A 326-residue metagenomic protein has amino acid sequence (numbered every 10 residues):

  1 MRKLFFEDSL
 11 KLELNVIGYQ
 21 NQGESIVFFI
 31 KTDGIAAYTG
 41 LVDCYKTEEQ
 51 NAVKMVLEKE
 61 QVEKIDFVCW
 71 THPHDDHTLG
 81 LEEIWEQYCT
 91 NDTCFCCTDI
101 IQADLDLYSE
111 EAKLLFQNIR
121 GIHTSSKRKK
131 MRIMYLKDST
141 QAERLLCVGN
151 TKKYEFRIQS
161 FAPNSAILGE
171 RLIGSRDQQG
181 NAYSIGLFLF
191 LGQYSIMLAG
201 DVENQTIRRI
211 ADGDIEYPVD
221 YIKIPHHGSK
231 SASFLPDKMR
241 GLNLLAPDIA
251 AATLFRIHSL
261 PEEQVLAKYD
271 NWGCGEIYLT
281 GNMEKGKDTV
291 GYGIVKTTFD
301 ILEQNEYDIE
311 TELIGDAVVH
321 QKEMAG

Functional and structural regions predicted by a protein language model:
M1-K64, K130-Y221, G293-G326: Core dinuclear metal-dependent hydrolase active-site scaffold
I17, V42-Y45, W70-P73, T98-I100 (+6 more regions): Active-site-proximal beta-strand/loop segments in catalytic clefts of secreted hydrolases
Q22, E48, P73-L79, Q102-D104 (+4 more regions): Active-site environment of divalent metal-dependent phosphoester hydrolases
A37-Y38, T47-C97, D212-K230, N243-D248: Active-site metal-binding motif and surrounding structural segment of the metallo-beta-lactamase
V53-V56, L107-S126, P261-G273: Short, aromatic/basic amphipathic alpha-helical patches
F67-T78, D92-R120, A251-F255: Active-site neighborhood of divalent metal-dependent phosphoester/pyrophosphate hydrolases
T78-T90, L105-L115, F234-K238, E263-Q264: Metal-dependent catalytic neighborhoods of phosphoester/phosphodiester hydrolases
P236-R240, L244-L245, T253-G326: C-terminal regions of proteins
